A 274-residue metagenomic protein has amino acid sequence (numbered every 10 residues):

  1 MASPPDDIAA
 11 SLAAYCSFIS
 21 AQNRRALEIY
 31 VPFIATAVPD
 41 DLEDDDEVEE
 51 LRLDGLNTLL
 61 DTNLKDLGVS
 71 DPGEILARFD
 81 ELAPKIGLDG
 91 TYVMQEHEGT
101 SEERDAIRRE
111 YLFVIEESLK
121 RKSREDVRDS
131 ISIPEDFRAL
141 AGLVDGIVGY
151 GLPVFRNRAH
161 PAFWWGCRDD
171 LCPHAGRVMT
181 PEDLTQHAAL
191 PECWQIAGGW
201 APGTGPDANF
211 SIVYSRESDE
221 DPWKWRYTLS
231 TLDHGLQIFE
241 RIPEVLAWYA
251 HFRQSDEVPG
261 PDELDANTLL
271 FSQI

Functional and structural regions predicted by a protein language model:
M1-K122, L143-I274: A C-terminal-region feature
S123-V127: Exposed regions on extracellular, virion, or secretory-pathway luminal proteins
R138-A141: Hydrophobic alpha-helical bundle cores within soluble ligand-binding/oligomerization subdomains
